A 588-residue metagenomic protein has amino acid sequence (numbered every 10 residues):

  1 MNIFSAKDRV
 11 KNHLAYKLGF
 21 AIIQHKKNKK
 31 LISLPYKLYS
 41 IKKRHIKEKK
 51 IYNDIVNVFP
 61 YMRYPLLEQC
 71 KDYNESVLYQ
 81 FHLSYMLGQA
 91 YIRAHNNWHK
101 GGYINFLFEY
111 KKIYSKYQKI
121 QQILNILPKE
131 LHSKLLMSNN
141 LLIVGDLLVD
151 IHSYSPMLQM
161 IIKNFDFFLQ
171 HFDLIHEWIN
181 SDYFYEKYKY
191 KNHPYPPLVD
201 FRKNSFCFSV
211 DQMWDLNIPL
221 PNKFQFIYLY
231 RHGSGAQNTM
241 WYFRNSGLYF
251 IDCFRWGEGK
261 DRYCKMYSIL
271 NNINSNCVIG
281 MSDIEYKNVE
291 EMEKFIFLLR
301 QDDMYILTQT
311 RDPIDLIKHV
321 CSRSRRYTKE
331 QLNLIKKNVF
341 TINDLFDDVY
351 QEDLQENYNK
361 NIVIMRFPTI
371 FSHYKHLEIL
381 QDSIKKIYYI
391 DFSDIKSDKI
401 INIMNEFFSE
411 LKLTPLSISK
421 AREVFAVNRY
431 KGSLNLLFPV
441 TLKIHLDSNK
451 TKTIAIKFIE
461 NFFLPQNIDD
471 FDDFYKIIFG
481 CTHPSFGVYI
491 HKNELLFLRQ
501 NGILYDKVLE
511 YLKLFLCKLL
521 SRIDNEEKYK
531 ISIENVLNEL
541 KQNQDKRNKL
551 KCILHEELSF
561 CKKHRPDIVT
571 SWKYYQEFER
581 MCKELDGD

Functional and structural regions predicted by a protein language model:
M1-H171, I175-W178, I531, L537-D588: Boundary detector for helix-to-coil junctions that initiate low-complexity/charged tails
F4-N12, H25, Q69, Y73-F81 (+5 more regions): Short, charged/polar micro-motifs that form catalytic or ligand-binding hotspots
Y16, Y85, G233-Q237, R311 (+1 more regions): A structural signal for well-ordered alpha-helical segments within the folded catalytic domains of diverse enzymes
K116-F208, L434-T570, Q576-R580: N-terminal accessory regions of S-adenosyl-L-methionine
N125, K129, V149, Q159-K163 (+4 more regions): PAPS-dependent sulfotransferase catalytic domain
M292-E494, L498-L504, V508, L516-S521 (+6 more regions): PAPS-dependent sulfotransferase catalytic domain
